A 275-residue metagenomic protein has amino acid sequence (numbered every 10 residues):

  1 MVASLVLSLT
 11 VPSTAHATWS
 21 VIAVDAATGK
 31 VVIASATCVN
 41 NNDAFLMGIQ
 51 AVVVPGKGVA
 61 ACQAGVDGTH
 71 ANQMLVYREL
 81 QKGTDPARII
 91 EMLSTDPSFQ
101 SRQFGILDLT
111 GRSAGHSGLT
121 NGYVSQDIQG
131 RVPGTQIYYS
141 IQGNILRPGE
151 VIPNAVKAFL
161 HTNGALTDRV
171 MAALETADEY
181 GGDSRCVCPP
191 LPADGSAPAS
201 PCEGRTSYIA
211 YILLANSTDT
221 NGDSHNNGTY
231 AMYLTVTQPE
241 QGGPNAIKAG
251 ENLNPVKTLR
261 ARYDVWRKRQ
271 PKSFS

Functional and structural regions predicted by a protein language model:
M1-P12: Bacterial N-terminal signal peptides
H16-S275: N-terminal nucleophile
